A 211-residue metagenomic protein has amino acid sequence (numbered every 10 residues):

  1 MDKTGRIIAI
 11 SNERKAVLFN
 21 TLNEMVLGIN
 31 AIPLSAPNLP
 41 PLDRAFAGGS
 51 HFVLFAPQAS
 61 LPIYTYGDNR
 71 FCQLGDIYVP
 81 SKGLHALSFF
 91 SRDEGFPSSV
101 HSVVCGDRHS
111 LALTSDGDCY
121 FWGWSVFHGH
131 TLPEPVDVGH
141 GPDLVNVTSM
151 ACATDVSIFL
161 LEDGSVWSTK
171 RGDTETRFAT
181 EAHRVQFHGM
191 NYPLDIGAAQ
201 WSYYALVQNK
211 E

Functional and structural regions predicted by a protein language model:
T4-G5, R14, D43, G49-S50 (+8 more regions): Short coil/turn segments that connect the beta-strands within blades of beta-propeller domains
G5-A9, L18, H51-L54, T65 (+5 more regions): Conserved core positions of repeat-based scaffolds
E13-R14, L22, H51, Q58 (+6 more regions): Residue-level signature of beta-propeller blades and closely related beta-rich strand-turn architectures in secreted
A16-I29, T65-D68, L74, G123-W124 (+2 more regions): Surface-exposed loop/turn elements that mediate protein-protein interactions on large endomembrane-trafficking
L34-L39, R92-F96, V138-P142, Q186-G189: Surface loop/turn motifs at the tips and blade-to-blade linkers of beta-strand repeat domains
L42-R44, S50, S98-S102, V145-S149 (+1 more regions): Canonical WD40 repeat/beta-propeller blade segments in eukaryotic WD-repeat proteins
T180-E211: Blade-level signature of beta-propeller repeat domains, shared across WD40, Kelch, NHL, RCC1 and BNR/Asp-box propellers
